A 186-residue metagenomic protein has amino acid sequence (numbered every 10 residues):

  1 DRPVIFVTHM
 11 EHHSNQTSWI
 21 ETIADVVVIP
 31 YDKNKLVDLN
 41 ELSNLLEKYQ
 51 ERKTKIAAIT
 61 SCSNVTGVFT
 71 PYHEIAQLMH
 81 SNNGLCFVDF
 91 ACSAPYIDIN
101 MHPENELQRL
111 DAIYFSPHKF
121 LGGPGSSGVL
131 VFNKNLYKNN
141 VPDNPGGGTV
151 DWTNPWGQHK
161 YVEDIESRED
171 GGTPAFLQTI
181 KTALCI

Functional and structural regions predicted by a protein language model:
D1-I186: Pyridoxal 5′-phosphate
